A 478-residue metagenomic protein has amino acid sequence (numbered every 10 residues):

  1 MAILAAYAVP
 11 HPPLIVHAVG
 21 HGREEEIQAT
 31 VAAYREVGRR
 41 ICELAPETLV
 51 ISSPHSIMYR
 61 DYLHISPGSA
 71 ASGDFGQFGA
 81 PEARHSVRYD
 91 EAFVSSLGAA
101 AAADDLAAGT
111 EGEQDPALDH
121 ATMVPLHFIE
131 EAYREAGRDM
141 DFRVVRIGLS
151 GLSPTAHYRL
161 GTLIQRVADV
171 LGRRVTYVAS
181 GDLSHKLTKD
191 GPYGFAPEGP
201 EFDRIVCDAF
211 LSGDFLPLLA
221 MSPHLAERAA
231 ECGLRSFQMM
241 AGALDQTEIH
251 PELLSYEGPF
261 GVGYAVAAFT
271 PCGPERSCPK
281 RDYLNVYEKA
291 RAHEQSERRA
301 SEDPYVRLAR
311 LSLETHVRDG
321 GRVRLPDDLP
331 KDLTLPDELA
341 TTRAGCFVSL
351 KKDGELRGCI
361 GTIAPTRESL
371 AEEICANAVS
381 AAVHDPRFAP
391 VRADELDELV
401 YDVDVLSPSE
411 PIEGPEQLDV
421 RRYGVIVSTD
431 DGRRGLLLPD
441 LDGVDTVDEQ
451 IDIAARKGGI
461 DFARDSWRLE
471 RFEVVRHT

Functional and structural regions predicted by a protein language model:
M1-E47, M58-T162, G191-P304, P390 (+8 more regions): Flexible, D/E/H-enriched segments
T48-V50, T176: Structural motif
S53-P54, K189: Glycine-rich N-terminal segment of FAD-binding domains in flavoprotein oxidoreductases, spanning the beta-loop-helix
H55-I57, L183-S184: Catalytic metal-binding/acid-base residues of hydrolase active sites
D139-F142, V170-R174, S180-G181, V262 (+2 more regions): Short gly/pro-enriched beta-turn/loop segments at secondary-structure junctions
G148-F202, L350-L370: Active-site beta-strand/loop microenvironment that shapes enzyme catalytic pockets
Y287-T478: Basic nucleic-acid-binding interfaces
